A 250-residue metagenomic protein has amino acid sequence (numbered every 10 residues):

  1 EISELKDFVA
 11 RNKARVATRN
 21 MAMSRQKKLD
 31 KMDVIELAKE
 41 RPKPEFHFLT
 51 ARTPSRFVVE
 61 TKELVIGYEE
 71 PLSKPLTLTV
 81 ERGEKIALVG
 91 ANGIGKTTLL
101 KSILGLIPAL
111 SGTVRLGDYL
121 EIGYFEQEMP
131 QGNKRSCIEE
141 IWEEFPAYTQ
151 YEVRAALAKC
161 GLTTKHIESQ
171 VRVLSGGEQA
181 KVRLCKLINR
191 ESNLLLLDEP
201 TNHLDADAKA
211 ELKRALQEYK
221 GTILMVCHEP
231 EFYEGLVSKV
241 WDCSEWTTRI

Functional and structural regions predicted by a protein language model:
E1-L49, S111, P146-Y148, E152 (+1 more regions): Extended, highly charged alpha-helical segments
P42, A51-I250: ABC ATP-binding cassette signature C-motif
